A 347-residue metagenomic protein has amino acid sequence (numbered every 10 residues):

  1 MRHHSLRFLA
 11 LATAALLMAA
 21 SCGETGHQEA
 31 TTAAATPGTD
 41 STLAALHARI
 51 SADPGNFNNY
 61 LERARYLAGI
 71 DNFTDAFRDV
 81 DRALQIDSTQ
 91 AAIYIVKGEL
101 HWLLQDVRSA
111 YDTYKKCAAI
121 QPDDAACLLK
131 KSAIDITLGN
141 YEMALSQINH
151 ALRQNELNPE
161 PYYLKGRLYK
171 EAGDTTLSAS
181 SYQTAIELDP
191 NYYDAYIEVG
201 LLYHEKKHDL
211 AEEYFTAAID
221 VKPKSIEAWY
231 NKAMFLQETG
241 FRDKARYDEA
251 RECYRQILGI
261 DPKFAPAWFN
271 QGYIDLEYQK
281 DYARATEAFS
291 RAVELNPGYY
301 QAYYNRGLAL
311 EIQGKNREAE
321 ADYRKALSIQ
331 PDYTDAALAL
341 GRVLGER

Functional and structural regions predicted by a protein language model:
M1-A20: Sec-dependent bacterial lipoprotein signal peptides
C22-D81, Q85, G345-R347: N-terminal leader/linker segments that initiate helical-solenoid repeat arrays
H27-A30, E311-R347: Terminal, low-structured helical/coil segments at or just beyond the last alpha-helical repeat
T36-A44, D71-R82, L104-K116, L138-H150 (+6 more regions): Structural signature of tandem alpha-helical TPR/SEL1-like repeats, specifically the intra-repeat loop/turn
F57-N58, A91-A92, A125-A126, P159-E160 (+5 more regions): Helix-start (N-cap) detector for alpha-helical repeat units in TPR-like alpha-solenoids, especially tetratricopeptide
A68, I95, W102, L129 (+9 more regions): Position-specific recognition of the canonical hydrophobic site in helix A of tetratricopeptide repeat
